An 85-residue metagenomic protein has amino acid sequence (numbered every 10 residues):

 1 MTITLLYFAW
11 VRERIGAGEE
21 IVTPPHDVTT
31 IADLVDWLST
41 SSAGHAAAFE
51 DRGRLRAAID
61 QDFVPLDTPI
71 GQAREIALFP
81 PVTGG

Functional and structural regions predicted by a protein language model:
M1-G84: Ubiquitin-like/PB1-type beta-grasp interaction modules and other compact soluble beta-rich domains
